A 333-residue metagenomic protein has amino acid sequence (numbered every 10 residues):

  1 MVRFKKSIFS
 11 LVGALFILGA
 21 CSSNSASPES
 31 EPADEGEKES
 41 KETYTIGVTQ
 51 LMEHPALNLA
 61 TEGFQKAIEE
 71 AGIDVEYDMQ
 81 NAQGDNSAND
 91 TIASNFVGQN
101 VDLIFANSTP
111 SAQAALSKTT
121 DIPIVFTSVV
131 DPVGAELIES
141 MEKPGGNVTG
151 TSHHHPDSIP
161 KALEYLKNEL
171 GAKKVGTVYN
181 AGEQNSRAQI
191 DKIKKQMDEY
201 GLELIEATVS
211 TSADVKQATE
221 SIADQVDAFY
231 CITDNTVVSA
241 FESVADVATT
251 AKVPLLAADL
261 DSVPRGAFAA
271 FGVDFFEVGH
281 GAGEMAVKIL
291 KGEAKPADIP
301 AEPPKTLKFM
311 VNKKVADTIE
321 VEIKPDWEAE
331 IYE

Functional and structural regions predicted by a protein language model:
G19-K38: Bacterial lipoprotein signal-peptidase II cleavage site
P32, E37-Q65, A71, D78-S87 (+2 more regions): Extracytoplasmic "Venus flytrap"
I46, F64, T149-Y200, P300-V315: An alpha-beta-alpha
E76-G98, T208-I222: Structural motif
N81-E139, D234-T249, V253: Beta-alpha junction/loop-to-helix N-cap segments that form part of ligand/metal-binding clefts
A114, T119-D157, A257-A269: Flexible loop/hinge segments that line or gate small-molecule binding clefts
P132-K174, D274-A294: Hydrophobic alpha-helical segments within soluble ligand-binding/sensing domains
K288-E333: Hinge/cleft segment of the Venus flytrap/periplasmic-binding protein
